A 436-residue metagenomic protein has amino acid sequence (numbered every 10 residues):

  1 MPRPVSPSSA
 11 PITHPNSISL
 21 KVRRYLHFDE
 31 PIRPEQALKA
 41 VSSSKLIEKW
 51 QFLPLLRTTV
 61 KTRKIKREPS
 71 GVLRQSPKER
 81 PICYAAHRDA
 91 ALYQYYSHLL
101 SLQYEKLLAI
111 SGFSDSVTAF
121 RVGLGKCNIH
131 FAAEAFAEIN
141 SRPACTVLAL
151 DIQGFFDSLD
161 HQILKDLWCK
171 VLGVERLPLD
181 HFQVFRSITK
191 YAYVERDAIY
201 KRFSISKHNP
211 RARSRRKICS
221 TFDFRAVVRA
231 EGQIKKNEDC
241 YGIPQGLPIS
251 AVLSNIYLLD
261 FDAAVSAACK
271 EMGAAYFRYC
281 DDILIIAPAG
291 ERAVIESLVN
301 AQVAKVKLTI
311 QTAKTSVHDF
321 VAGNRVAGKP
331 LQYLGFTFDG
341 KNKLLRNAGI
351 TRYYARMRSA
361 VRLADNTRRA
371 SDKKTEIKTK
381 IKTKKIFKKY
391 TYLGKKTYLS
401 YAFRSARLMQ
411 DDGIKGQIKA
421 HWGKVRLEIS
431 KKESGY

Functional and structural regions predicted by a protein language model:
M1-K207, K235-K236, Q417, H421 (+1 more regions): Conserved two-metal-ion catalytic palm core of "right-hand" nucleic acid polymerases, unifying RNA-dependent RNA
F52-P54, G273-Y276, T309-T312: Short secondary-structure junctions
L73-Q75, T146-V147, F277-Y279, P330-T337: Short acidic (Asp/Glu) and glycine-rich catalytic loops that position anionic groups and cofactors
A86, A90, Q94-Y96, S101 (+7 more regions): Right-hand nucleic-acid polymerase module
A109-D115, R278-C280, A313-T315: Long, charged, glycine-rich C-terminal linkers/tails
S116-L124, L284-A287, S316-N324: Beta-rich nucleic-acid/ligand-interaction surfaces
N140-C280, L284-S297, K373, K384 (+4 more regions): Conserved polymerase palm-domain catalytic core
L172-R176, Q302-T309: A common structural junction motif
